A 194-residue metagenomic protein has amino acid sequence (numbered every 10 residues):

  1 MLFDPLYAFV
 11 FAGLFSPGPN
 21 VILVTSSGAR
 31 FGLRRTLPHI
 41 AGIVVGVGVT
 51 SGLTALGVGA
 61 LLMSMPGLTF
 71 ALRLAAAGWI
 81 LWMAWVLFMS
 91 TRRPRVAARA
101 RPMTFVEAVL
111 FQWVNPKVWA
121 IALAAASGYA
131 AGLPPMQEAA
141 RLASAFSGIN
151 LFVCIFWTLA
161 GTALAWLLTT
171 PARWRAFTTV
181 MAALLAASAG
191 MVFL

Functional and structural regions predicted by a protein language model:
M1-T69, I121-L142: Juxtamembrane transmembrane-helix termini in multi-pass membrane transport proteins
L6-V10, I43, A108-Q112, F146-N150: Residue-level signature of transmembrane alpha-helical cores of multipass secondary-active transporters and flippases
F11, F15, G48-V49, W85 (+3 more regions): Hydrophobic/aromatic residues within the transmembrane alpha-helices of Major Facilitator Superfamily
L53-A55, V114-A126, L184-L194: Hydrophobic alpha-helical transmembrane segments in multi-pass integral membrane proteins
M63-R92, S147-W157, L168-L194: Selective transmembrane alpha-helices of multi-pass membrane proteins
M89-M103: Flexible cytoplasmic inter-helical loops of multi-pass small-molecule transporters
